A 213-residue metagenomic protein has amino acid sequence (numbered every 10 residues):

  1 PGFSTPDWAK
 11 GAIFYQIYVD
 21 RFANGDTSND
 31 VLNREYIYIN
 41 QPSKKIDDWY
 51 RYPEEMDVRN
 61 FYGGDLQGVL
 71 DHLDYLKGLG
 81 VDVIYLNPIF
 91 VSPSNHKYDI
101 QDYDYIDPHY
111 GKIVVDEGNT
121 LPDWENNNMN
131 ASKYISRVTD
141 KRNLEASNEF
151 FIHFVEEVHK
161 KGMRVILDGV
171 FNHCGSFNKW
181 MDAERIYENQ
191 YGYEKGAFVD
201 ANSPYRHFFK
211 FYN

Functional and structural regions predicted by a protein language model:
P1-W8: Extended acidic/polar, glycine-enriched regions that form or flank non-catalytic beta-rich accessory modules
W8, A12, L79: Structured loop/turn residues at beta-strand edges in well-structured enzyme cores
A12-V19: Mature N-terminal segment immediately following signal peptide/propeptide cleavage in secreted/periplasmic
V19-D82, I89-N213: Substrate-binding/active-site clefts of carbohydrate-active enzymes
